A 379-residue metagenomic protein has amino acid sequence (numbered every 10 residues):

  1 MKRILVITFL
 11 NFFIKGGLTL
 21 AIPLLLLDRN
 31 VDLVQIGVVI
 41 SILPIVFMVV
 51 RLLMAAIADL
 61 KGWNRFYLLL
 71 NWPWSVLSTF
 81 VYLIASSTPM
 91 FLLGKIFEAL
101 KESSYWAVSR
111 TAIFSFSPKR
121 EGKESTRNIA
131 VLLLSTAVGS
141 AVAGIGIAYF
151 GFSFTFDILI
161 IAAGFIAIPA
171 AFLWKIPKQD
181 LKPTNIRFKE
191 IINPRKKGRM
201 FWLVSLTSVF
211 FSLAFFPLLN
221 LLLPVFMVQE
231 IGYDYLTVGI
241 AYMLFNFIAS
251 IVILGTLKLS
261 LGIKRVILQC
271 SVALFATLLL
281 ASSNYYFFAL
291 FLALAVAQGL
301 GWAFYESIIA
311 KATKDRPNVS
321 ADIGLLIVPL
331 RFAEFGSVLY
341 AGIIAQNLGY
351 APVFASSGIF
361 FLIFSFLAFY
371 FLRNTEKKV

Functional and structural regions predicted by a protein language model:
M1, W174-T207: Juxtamembrane intracellular "pre-TM" segments in multi-pass secondary transporters
M1-P44, M200-S208, S212-I231, T237-A241 (+1 more regions): Helix-loop boundary and gating motifs at the non-cytosolic
V50-W63, I147, I251-I263, A345-Q346: Helix-to-loop junctions at the C-terminal end of transmembrane segments in multipass secondary transporters
F66-F80, I160, K264-L279: Structural signature of the two symmetry-related core transmembrane helices
G94-L132: Cytoplasmic helix-loop-helix junction between adjacent transmembrane helices in 12-TM secondary transporters
S104-P118, L300-D315: Intracellular juxtamembrane helix-capping segments at the cytosolic ends of symmetry-related transmembrane helices
K264-Y305: C-terminal transmembrane helical hairpin of 12-TM major facilitator-type secondary transporters
P317-L348: A late C-terminal transmembrane helix in Major Facilitator Superfamily
